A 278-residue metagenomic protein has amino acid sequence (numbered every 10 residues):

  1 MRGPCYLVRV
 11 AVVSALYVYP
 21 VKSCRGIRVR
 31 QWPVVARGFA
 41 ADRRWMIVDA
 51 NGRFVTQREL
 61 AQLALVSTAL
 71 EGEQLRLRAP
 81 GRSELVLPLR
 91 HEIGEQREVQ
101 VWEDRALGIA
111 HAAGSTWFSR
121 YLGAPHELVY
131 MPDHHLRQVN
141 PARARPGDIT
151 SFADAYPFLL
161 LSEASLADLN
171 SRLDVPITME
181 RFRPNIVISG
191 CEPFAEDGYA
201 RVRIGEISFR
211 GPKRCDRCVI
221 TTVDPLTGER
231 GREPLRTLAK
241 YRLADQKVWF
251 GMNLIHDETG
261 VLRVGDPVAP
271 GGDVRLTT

Functional and structural regions predicted by a protein language model:
R2-T278: Metal-cofactor-dependent catalytic cores
